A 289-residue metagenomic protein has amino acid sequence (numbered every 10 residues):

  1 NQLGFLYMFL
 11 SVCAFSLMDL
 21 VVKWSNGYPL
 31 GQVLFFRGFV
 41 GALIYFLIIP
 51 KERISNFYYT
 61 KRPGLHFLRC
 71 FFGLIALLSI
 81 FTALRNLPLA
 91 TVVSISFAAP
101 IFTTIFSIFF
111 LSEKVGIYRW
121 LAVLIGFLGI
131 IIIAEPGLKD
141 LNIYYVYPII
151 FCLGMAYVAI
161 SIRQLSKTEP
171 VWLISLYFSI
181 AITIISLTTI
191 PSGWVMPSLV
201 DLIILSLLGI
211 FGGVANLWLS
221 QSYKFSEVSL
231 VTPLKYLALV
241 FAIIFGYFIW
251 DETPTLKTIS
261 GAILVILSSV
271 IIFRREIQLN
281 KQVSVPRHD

Functional and structural regions predicted by a protein language model:
N1-C13, A42-L68, I117, K167 (+4 more regions): Membrane-interface interhelical linkers
N1-G4, G27, F35, Y58-R62 (+4 more regions): Juxtamembrane helix-entry segments on the extracytoplasmic side of multipass membrane proteins
N1-Q32, D140-Q164, S284-D289: Glycine-/small-residue-enriched transmembrane alpha-helix faces in small-molecule transporters and effluxers
V12-S16, F46, C70-L78, P100-I105 (+7 more regions): Hydrophobic/small/kink-forming positions within alpha-helical transmembrane segments of polytopic membrane proteins
S25, V33, A83, L89 (+7 more regions): Hydrophobic/aromatic residues within transmembrane alpha-helices of multi-pass small-molecule transporters
V93-A98, T168-I180, N216-Y247: Helix-helix packing/entry segments at the starts of transmembrane helices
A99-L121, V240-I259: C-terminal transmembrane-helix exit sites in multi-pass transporters
Y118-E135, K257-E276: Hydrophobic transmembrane alpha-helices of multi-pass small-molecule transport proteins
